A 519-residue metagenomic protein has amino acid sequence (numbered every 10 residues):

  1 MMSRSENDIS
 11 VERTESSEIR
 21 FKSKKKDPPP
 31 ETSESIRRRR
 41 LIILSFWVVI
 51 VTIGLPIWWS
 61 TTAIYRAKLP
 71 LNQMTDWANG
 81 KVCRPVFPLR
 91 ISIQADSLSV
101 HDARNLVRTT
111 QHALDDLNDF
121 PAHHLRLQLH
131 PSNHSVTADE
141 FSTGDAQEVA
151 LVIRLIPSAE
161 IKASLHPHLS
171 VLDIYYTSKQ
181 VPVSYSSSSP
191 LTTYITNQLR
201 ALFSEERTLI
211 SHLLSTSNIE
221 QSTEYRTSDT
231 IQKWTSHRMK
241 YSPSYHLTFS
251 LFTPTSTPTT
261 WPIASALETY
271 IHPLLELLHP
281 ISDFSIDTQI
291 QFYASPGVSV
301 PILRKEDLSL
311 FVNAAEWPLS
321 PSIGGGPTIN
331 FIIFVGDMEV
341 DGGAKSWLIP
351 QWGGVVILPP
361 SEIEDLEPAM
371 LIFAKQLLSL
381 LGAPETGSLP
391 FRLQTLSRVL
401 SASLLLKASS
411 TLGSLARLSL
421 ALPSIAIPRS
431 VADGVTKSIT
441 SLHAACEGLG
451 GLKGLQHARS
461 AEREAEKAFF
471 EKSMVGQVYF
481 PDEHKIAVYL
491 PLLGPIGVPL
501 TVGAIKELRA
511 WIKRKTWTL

Functional and structural regions predicted by a protein language model:
M1-R4, W517-L519: A positional/structural detector of protein chain ends, strongest at the extreme C-terminus and weakly at the extreme
S3-S282: Long, solvent-exposed N-terminal ectodomains/accessory regions that are displayed to the extracellular/lumenal milieu
K22-K26, K68, K81, K162 (+14 more regions): Context-gated lysine
A63-I64, V82, S322, W352 (+2 more regions): Intrinsically disordered, low-complexity regulatory segments enriched in acidic/serine/proline/glutamine/glycine
K162-G413: Extended, non-transmembrane interaction/recognition domains
S285, S419, K472-Y479, A504 (+2 more regions): Short, flexible/disordered secondary-structure transition segments
T395-I486, G494: Membrane-proximal extracellular juxtamembrane segment immediately upstream of a following transmembrane helix
E483-T518: C-terminal single-pass membrane-anchor helix
